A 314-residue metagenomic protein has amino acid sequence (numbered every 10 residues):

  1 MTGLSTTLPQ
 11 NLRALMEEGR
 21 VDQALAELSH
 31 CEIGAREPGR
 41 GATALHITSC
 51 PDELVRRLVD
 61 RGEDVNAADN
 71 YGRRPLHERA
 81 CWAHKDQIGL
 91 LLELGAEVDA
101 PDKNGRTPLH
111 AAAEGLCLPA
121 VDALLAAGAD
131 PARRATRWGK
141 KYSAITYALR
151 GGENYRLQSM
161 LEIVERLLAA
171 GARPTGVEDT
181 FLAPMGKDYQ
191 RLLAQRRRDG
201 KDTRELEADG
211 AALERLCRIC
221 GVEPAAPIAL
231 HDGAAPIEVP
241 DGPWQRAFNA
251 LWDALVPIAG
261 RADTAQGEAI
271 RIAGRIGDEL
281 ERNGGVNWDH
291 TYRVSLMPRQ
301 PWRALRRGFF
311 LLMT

Functional and structural regions predicted by a protein language model:
T2-I47, E53-L58: N-terminal segments that cap or nucleate solenoid repeat domains
S5-L12, A35-I47, A68-E78, P101-T107 (+2 more regions): Ankyrin-repeat boundary/"N-cap" motif
A14-G19, H46-D52, E78-H84, A111-C117 (+1 more regions): Ankyrin repeat A-helix N-terminal signature
V21-A24, A44, T48, D52-V55 (+6 more regions): A generic structural signal for ordered secondary structure
L25-I33, R56-D64, G89-E97, D122-P131 (+1 more regions): Ankyrin repeat domain, specifically the short helix-to-loop turn at the C-terminus of the second helix of each repeat
E63-C117: A generic tandem-repeat structural signature
N104-R106, H110-R137: Ordered, small/hydrophobic-rich secondary-structure cores
A132-T314: Ankyrin repeat (ANK) tandem arrays and their immediately adjacent linkers/low-complexity segments
